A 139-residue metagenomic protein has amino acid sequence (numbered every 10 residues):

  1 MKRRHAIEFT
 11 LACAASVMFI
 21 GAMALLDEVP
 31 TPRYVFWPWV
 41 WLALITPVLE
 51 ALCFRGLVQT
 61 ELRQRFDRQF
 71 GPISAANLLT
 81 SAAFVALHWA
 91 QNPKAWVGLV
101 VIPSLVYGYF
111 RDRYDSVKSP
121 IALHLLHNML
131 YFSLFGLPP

Functional and structural regions predicted by a protein language model:
M1-K2: Short, Lys/Arg-rich, polar N-terminal cytosolic tail immediately upstream of the first transmembrane signal-anchor
H5-T10, F70-S74: Short acidic/polar alpha-helix capping motifs at helix-coil junctions
I7-L26: Hydrophobic core of alpha-helical transmembrane segments in multi-pass integral membrane proteins
F19-A24, R33-P139: Transmembrane helix-loop-helix hairpins at the membrane interface of multi-pass integral membrane proteins
